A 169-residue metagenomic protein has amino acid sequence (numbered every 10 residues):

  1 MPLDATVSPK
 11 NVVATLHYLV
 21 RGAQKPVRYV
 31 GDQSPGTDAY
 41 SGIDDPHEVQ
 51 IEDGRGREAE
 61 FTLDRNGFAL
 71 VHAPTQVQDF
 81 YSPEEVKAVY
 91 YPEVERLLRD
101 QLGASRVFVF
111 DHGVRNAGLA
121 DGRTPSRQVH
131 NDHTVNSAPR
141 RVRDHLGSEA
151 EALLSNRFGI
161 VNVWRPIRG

Functional and structural regions predicted by a protein language model:
V7-G169: Non-heme Fe(II) oxygenase catalytic core, chiefly the N-lobe of the double-stranded beta-helix
